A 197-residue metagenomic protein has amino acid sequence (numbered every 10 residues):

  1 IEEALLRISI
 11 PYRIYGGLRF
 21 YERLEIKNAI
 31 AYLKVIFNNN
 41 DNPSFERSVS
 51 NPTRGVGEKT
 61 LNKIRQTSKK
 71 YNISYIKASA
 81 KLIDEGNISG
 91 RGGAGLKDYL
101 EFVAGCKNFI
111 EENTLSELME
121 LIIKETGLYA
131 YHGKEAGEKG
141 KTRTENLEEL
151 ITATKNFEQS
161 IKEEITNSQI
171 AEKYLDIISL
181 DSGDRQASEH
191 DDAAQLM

Functional and structural regions predicted by a protein language model:
E2-P11, R23, I30-M197: Conserved helicase C-terminal RecA-like lobe
Y15-L24: Conserved helicase motor
